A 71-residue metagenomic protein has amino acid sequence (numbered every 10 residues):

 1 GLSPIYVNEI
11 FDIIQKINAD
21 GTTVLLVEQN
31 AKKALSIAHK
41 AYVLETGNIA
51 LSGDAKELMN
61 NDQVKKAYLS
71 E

Functional and structural regions predicted by a protein language model:
G1-E71: Glycine-rich phosphate-binding loops of nucleotide-dependent enzymes
